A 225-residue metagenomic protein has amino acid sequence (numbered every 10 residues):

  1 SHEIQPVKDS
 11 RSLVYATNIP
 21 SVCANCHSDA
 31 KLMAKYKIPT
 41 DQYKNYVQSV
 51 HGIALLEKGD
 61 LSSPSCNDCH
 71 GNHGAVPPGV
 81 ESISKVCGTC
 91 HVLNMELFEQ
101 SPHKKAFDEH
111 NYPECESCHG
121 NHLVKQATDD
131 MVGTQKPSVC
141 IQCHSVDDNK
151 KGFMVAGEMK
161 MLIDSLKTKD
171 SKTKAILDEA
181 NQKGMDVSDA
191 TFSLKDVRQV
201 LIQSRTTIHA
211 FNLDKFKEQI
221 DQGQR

Functional and structural regions predicted by a protein language model:
S1-T168, K172, I176-S188, Q203-D214: Inter-heme linker and motif-flanking segments adjacent to c-type heme-binding CXXCH motifs in c-type cytochromes
F192-R225: Juxtamembrane amphipathic/hinge helix adjacent to a transmembrane helix
